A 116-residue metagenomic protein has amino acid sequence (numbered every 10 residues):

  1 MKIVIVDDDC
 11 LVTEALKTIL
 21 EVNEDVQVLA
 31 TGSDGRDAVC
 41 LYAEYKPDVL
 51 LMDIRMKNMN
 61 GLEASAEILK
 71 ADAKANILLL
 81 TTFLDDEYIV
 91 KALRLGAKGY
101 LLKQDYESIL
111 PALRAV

Functional and structural regions predicted by a protein language model:
D7, D53, T81: Active-site residues of response regulator receiver
T13, K57: The feature encodes the CheY-like receiver
D25-S33, L41: Short hydrophobic/Thr-rich beta-strand motif most characteristic of the beta2 strand and flanking loop of CheY-like
D34-D37, N58-E63: Acidic catalytic/metal-coordinating carboxylates
C40, L62-K74: Short amphipathic alpha-helix used as the core "switch/output" element in two-component signaling
Y45-L51: Active-site beta3 strand of CheY-like receiver
M52-D53, A64: Active-site T/S-Asp motif of two-component receiver
